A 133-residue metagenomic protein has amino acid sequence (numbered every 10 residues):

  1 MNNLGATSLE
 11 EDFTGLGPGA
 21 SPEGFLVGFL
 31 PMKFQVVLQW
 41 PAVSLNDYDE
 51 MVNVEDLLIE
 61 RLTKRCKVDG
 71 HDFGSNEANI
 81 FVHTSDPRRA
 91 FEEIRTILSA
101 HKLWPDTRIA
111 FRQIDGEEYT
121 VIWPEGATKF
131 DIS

Functional and structural regions predicted by a protein language model:
M1-P31: N-terminal amphipathic/basic-hydrophobic helices that include classical n-h-c signal peptides and signal-anchor
L9, A100-D115: Conserved short beta-strand edge segments in small beta-sheet-based binding/regulatory domains
G28, D69-F73, F111: Short beta-strand
P31-S44: Short glycine-/aliphatic-rich beta-strand segments at the starts of folded cytosolic domains
Y48-K64: Short amphipathic alpha-helix segments
V54-L58, E93-L98: Short amphipathic alpha-helices in soluble, non-transmembrane regions that often serve as interface/regulatory elements
K64-I97: Short, intrinsically disordered low-complexity segments
G116-S133: Short, low-order "capping/linker" segments at domain edges
